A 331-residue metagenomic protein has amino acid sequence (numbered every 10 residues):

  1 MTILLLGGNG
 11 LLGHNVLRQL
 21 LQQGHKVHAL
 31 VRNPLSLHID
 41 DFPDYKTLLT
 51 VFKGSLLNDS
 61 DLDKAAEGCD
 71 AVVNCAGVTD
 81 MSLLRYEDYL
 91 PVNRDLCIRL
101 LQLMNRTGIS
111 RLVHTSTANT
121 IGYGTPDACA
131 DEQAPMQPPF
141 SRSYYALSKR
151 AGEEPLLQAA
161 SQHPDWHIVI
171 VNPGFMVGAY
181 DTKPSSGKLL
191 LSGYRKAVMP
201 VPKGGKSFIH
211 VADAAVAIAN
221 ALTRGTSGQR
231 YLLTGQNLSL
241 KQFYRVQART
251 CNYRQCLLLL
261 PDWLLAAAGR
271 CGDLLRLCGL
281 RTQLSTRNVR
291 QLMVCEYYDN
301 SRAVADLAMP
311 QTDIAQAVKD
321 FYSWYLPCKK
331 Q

Functional and structural regions predicted by a protein language model:
I3-Q23: N-terminal Rossmann NAD(P)H-binding glycine-rich loop of SDR-like oxidoreductase domains
Y45-D95, L103: NAD(P)H-binding glycine-rich loop region in Rossmannoid oxidoreductase-like domains and their noncatalytic homologs
V92, I98-Y144: Conserved Rossmann-fold NAD(P)-dependent oxidoreductase catalytic core, especially the SDR/UDP-sugar
P138-F140, L190-I209, D213: A conserved pocket-lining segment of Rossmann-fold NAD(P)-dependent short-chain dehydrogenase/reductase
R142-V169: Active-site Tyr-X1-5-Lys
H163-W166, G178-K188, A221-Y231, Y253-Q255: Glycine/proline-rich active-site loop of Rossmann-fold NAD(P)-dependent oxidoreductases
P184-S185, P202-L222, Q229: Substrate-positioning beta->alpha
A217-Q283, N300, D313-Q331: Mid/C-terminal beta-alpha module of Rossmann-like enzyme folds, strongest in SDR-family dehydrogenases/epimerases
